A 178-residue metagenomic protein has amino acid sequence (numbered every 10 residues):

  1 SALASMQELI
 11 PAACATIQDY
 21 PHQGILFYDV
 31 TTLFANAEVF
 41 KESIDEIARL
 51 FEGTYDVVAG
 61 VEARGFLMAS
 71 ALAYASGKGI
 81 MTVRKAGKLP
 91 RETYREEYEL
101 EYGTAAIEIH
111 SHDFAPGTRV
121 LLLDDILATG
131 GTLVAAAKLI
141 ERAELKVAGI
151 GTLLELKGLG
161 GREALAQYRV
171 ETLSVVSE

Functional and structural regions predicted by a protein language model:
S1-M6, A12, V134-E178: PRPP-dependent phosphoribosyltransferase catalytic core
S1-Y55: Active-site-facing substrate-recognition patch
G24, V58, I80, I150: Residue-level signature of catalytic and energy-coupling elements of molecular machines, predominantly ATP/GTP-dependent
Y55-E62: Short glycine-rich phosphate-binding loop at a beta-alpha junction
D56, T118, A148: Conserved acidic residues
L67-S76, A135-A137: Short Gly/Thr/Asp-enriched flexible loops that form oxyanion-binding sites at enzyme active sites
K78-L121: Short, glycine/charge-rich flexible loops or terminal/linker lids adjacent to PRPP-binding catalytic cores
D125, G130: Conserved G/P- and acidic residue-centered "switch" motifs that form tight phosphate/ATP-binding loops in soluble
